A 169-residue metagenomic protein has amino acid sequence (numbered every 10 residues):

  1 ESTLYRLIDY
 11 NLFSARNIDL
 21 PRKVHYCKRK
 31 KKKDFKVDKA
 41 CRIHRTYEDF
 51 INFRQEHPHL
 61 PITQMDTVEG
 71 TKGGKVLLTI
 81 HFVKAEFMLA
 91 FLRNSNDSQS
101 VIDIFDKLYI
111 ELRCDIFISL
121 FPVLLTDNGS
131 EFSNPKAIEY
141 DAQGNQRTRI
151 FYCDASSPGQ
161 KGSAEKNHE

Functional and structural regions predicted by a protein language model:
S2-Q55: Basic, flexible linker segments flanking DNA-binding modules in nucleic acid-interacting mobile-element proteins
L4, M65-D66, E86, L124-D127 (+1 more regions): Short, conserved catalytic/metal-binding motifs centered on acidic residues
H59-G70: Two-metal-ion RNase H-like nuclease active-site motif
V68, K72-L89: Short conserved beta-strand segments at catalytic cores or DNA/RNA-binding microdomains of nucleic-acid binding
G70-G73, A90-D115: Active-site beta-loop-alpha junctions of metal-dependent nucleic acid enzymes, especially the RNase H-like/DDE
T79-H81, L89-L92, V123-D127, F151-Y152: Short, conserved beta-strand edge motifs with alternating hydrophobic and charged residues
A85-L89, D115-P122: Short, surface-exposed connector motifs at secondary-structure boundaries
T126-N128, S133-D141, I150-E169: RNase H-like two-metal-ion nuclease catalytic core shared by retroviral integrases and related mobile-element nucleases
